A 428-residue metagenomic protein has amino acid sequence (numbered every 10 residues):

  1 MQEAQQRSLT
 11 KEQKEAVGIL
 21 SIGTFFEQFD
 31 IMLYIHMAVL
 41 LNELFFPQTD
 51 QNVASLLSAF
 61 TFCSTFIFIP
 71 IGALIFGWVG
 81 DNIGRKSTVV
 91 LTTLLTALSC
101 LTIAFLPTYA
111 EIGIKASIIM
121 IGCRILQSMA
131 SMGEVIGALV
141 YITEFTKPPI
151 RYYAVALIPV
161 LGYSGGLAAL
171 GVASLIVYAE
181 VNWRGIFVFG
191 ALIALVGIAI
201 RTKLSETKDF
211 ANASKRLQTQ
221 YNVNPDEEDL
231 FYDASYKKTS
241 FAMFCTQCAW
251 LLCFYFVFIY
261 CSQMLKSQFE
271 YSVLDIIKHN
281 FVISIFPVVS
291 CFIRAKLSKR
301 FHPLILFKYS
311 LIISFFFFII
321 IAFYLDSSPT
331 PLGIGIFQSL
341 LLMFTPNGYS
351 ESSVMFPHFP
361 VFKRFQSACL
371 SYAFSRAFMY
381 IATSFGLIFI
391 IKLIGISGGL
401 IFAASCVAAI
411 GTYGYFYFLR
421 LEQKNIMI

Functional and structural regions predicted by a protein language model:
I35, K237-F286, Y380: Extracytoplasmic gate region of multi-pass secondary transporters
A73-R85, S290-P303: Helix-to-loop junctions at the C-terminal end of transmembrane segments in multipass secondary transporters
N82-L94, K299-I312: Cytoplasmic membrane-interface "Motif A"-like loop-to-helix N-cap segments of 12-TM Major Facilitator Superfamily
L94-I112, I313-S327: C-terminal ends and interior cores of transmembrane alpha-helices in multi-pass membrane transporters/permeases
S117, C123-V160: Cytoplasmic helix-loop-helix junction between adjacent transmembrane helices in 12-TM secondary transporters
S131, I150-V177, I193, S371-T383: Glycine-rich segments within core transmembrane alpha-helices of 12-TM secondary carriers
I305-S350: C-terminal transmembrane helical hairpin of 12-TM major facilitator-type secondary transporters
V361-L393: A late C-terminal transmembrane helix in Major Facilitator Superfamily
